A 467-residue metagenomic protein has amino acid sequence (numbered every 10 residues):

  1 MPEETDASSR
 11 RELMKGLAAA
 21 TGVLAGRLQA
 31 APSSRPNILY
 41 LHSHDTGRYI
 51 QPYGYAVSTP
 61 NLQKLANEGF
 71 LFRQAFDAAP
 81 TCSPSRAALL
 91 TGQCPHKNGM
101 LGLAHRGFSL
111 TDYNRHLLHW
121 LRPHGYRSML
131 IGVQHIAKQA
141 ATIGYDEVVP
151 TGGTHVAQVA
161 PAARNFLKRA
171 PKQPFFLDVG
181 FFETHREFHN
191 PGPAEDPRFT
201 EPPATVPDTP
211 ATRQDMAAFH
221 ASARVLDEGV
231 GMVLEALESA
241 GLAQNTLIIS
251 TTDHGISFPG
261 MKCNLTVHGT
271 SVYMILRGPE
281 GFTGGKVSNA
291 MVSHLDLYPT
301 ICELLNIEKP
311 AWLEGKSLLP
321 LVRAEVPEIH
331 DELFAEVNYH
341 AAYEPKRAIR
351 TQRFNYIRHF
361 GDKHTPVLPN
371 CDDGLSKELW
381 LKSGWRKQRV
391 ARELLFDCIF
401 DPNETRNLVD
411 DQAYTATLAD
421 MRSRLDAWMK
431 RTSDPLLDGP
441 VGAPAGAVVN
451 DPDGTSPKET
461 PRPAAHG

Functional and structural regions predicted by a protein language model:
P2-K387, A391-L394, P402-K430, L437-P440 (+1 more regions): Formylglycine-dependent sulfatase
I399: C-terminal helical cap and adjacent loop that interface with cofactors, partners, or active-site loops
G442-A445: Short, highly charged C-terminal tails/helix-capping segments
